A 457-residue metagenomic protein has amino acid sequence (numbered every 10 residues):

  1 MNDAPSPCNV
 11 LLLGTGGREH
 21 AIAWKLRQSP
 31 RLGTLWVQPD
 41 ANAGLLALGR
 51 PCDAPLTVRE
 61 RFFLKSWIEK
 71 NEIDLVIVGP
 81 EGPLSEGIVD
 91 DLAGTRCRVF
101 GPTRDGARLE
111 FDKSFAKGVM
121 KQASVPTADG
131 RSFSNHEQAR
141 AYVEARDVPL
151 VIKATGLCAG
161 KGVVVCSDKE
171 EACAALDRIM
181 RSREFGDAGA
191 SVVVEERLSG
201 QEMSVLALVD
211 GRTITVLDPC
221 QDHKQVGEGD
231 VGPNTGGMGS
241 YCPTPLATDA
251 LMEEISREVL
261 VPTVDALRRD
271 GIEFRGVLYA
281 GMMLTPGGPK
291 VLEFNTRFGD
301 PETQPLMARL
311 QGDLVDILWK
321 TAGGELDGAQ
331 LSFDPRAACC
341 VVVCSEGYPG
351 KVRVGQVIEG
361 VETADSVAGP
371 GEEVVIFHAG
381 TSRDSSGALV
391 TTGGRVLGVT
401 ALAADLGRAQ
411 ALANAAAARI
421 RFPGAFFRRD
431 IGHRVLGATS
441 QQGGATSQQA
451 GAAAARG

Functional and structural regions predicted by a protein language model:
M1-R104: ATP-binding N-terminal substructure of ATP-dependent carboxylate-amine bond-forming enzymes
N2-P5, Q28-P30, L45-L46, K70 (+14 more regions): Solvent-exposed alpha-helices and their adjacent loops that cap or buttress functional pockets in soluble metabolic
F100-G162: A conserved helix-loop-beta module that forms one wall/lid of the active-site cleft in ATP-utilizing catalytic domains
G162-T303: Internal nucleotide-binding/catalytic subdomain
S256-L278, N295-G371, D384: Active-site "cap" helix and flanking loop/linker of ATP-utilizing ligase/carboxylase catalytic domains
D365-P370, A438-R456: Intrinsically disordered, low-complexity terminal tails and inter-domain linkers enriched for S/T/G/P/D/E
T381-S386, V390-S440, A454-G457: Generic C-terminus detector
